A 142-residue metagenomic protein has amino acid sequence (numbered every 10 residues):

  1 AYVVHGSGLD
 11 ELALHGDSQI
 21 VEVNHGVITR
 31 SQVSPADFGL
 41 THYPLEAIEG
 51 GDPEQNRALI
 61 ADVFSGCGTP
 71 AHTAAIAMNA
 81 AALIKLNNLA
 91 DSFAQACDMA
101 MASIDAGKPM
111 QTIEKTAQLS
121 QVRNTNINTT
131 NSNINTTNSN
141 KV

Functional and structural regions predicted by a protein language model:
A1-N126, N140-V142: Glycine-rich anion-binding loops and their surrounding alpha/beta cores
N128-N140: Intrinsic-disorder-associated, low-complexity terminal segments enriched in Asp/Asn/His/Tyr and depleted of Lys/Arg
